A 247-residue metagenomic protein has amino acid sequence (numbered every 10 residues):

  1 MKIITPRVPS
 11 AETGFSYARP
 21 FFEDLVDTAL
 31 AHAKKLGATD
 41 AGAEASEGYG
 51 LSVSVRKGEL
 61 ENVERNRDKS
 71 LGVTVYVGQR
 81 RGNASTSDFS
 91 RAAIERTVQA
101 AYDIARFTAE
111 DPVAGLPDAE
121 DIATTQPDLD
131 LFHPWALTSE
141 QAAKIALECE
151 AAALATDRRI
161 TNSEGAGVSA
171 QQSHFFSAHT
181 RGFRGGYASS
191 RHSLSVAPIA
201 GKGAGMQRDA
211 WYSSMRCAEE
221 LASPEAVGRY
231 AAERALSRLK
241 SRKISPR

Functional and structural regions predicted by a protein language model:
M1-R247: Active-site bordering "gate/hinge" segments that shape substrate access to catalytic or cofactor-binding pockets
